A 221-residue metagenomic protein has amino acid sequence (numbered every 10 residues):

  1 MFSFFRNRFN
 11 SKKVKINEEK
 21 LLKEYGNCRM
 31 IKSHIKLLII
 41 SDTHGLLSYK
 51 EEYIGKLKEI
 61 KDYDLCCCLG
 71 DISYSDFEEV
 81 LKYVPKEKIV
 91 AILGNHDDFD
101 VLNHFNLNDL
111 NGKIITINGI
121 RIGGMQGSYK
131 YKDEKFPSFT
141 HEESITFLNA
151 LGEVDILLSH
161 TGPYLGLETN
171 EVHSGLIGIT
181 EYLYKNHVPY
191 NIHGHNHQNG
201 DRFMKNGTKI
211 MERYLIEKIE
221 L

Functional and structural regions predicted by a protein language model:
M1-L81, L151-E153, L158: N-terminal active-site segment of His-dependent metallophosphoesterases
L22-M30, T43-G45, V90-G178: Conserved catalytic scaffold of divalent metal-dependent phosphoesterases
I39, R121-M125, K209-E212: Short hydrophobic-aromatic micro-motifs
I40-I117, Y184, R213-I216: Core catalytic region of metal-dependent phosphoesterases/phosphodiesterases, especially metallo-beta-lactamase-like
L47, S75-D76, L165-L167, G200: Short, solvent-exposed loop/turn segments at secondary-structure junctions
Y53-K56, V80, S144-F147, G175-Y182: A general structural detector for well-ordered alpha-helical segments in enzyme core domains, enriched
D71, G162, N196: Flexible loop residues that form catalytic and substrate-binding hotspots at small-molecule/glycan-binding clefts
K88-I92, L107, L167-L221: Conserved beta-sheet core of the metallophosphoesterase superfamily
